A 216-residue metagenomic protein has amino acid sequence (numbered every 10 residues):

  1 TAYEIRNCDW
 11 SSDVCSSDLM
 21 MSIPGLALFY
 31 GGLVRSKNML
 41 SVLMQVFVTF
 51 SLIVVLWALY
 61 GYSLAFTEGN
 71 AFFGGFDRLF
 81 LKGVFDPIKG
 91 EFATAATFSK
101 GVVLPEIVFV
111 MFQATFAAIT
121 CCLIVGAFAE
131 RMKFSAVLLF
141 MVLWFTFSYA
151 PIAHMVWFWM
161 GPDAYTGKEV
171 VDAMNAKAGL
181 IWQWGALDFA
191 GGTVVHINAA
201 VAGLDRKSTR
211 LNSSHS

Functional and structural regions predicted by a protein language model:
T1-S16, L211-H215: Short, small-residue-biased leader/transition segments that mark boundaries at the very start of proteins
A2-E4, L81, K207: A subset of signal/propeptide-processing and intrinsically disordered low-complexity segments in secreted/extracellular
R6, S12-I197, V201-A202: Metal/cofactor- and membrane transport-associated sequence elements
V201-R210: Membrane-interfacial alpha-helical segments at the cytosolic side of multi-pass membrane proteins
